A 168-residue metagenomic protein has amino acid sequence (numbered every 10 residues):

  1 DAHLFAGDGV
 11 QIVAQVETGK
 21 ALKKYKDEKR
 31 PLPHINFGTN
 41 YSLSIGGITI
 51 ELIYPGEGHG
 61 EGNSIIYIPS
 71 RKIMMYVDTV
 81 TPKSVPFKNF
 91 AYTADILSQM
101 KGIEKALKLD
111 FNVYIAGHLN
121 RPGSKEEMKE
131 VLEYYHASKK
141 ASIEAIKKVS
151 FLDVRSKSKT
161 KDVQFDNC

Functional and structural regions predicted by a protein language model:
D1-S42: Active-site HxH/HxHxD metal-binding segment of metal-dependent hydrolases
A21, K108-D110, R121-C168: Accessory terminal helices/loops
L22-Y25, G46-L52: Short Pro/Gly-enriched beta-strand edge/turn motifs at strand-loop
L32-H34, Y54-E57: Short Gly/Pro-enriched turn/cap motifs at secondary-structure boundaries
S42, T49, P55-A137: Metallo-beta-lactamase
